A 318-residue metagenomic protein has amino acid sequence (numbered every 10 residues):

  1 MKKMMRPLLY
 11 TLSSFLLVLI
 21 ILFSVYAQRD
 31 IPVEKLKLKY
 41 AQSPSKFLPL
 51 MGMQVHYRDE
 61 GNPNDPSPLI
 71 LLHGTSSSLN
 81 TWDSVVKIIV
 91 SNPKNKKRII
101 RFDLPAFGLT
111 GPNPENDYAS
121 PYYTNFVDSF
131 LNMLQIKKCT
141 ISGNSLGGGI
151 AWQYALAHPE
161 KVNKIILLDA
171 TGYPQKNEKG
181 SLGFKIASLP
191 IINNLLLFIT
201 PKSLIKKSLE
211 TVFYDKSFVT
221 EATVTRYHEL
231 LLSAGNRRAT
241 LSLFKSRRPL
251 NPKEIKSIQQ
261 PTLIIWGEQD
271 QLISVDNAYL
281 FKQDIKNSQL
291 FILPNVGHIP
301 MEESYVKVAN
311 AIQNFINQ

Functional and structural regions predicted by a protein language model:
M1-S67, K94-K97, K137, N317-Q318: Alpha/beta-hydrolase fold catalytic core
K35-L38, E178-G180, F198-S257: Conserved alpha/beta-hydrolase catalytic His-Asp/Glu region
M51, R58-E60, R101-S142, N310: Active-site loop/oxyanion-hole signature of alpha/beta-hydrolase fold enzymes
N62-L109: Conserved HGGG/HGGXW glycine-rich cap/lid loop of the alpha/beta-hydrolase fold
L156, I165-N194: Flexible "cap/lid" loop of the alpha/beta hydrolase fold
I258, I264-W266: Short beta-strand/loop motif that positions the catalytic acidic residue of the alpha/beta-hydrolase fold
Q269-I273: Acidic catalytic loop of the alpha/beta-hydrolase fold
S288-Q289, L293-Q318: Catalytic active-site module of serine/aspartate enzymes centered on a nucleophile-bearing elbow/loop
